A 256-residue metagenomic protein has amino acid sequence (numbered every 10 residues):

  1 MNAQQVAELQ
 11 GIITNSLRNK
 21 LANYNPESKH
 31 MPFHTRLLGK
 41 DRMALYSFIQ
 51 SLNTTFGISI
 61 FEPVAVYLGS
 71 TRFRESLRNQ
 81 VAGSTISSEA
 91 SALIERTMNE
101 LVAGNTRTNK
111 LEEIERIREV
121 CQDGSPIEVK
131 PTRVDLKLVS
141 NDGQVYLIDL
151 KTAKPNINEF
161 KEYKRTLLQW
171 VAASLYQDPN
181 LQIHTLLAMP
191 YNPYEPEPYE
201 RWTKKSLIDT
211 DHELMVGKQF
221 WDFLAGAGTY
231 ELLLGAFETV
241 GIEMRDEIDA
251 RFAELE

Functional and structural regions predicted by a protein language model:
M1-I86, E256: Nuclease-adjacent, charged terminal/linker segments that flank catalytic cores
A3-G11, S125-P126, A188-N192: Extended alpha-helical scaffold and adjacent linker segments that couple domains and build interaction/assembly
I49-S51, E119-S125, K151-N158: Surface-exposed cleft-lining segments at the edges of enzyme active sites
G69, V134-L138, G143-K154: Conserved catalytic cores of phosphodiester-cleaving nucleases, focusing on short active-site segments
Q80-N141: Active-site metal-binding core of divalent-cation-utilizing nuclease and nuclease-like domains
E89-A90, E159-K161, E195-E200: A short acidic (Asp/Glu
T152-L175: Mg2+/Mn2+-dependent nuclease catalytic core
L181-E256: Domain-level recognition of nuclease-like catalytic cores that cleave nucleotide substrates
